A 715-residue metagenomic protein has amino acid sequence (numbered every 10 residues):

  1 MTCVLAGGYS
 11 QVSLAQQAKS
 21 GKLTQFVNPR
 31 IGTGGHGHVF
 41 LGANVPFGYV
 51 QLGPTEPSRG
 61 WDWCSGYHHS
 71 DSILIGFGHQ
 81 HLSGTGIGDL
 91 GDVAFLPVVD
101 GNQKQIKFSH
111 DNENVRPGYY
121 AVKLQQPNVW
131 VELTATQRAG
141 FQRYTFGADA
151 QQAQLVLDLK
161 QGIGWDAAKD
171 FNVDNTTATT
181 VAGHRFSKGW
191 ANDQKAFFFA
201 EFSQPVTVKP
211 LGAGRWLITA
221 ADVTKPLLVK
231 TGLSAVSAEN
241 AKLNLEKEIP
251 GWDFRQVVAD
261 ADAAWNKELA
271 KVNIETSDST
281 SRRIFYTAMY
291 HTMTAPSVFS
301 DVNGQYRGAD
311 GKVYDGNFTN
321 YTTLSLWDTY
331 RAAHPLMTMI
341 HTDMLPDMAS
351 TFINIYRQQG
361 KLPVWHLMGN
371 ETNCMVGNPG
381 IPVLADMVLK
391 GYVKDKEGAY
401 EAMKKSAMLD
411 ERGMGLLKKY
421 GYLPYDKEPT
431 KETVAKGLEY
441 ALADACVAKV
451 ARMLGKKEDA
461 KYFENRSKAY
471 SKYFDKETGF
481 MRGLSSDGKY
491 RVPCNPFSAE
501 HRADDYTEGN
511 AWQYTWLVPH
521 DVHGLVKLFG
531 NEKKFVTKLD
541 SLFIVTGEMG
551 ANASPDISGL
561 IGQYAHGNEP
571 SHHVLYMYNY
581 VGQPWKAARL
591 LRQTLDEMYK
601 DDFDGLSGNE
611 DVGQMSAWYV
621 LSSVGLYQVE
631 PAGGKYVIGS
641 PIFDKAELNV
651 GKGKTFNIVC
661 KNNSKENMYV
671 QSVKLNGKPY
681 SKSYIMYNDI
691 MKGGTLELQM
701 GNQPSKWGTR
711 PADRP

Functional and structural regions predicted by a protein language model:
M1-A18: Bacterial Sec-dependent N-terminal signal peptides
Q16-H334, T338-P382, D386-L438, C446 (+9 more regions): Accessory carbohydrate-recognition regions in carbohydrate-active enzymes
A443: ATP-dependent phospho-/nucleotidyl transfer catalytic cores
F656-N662: Beta-strand-rich recognition domains
Y669: Extracellular attachment/recognition segments
